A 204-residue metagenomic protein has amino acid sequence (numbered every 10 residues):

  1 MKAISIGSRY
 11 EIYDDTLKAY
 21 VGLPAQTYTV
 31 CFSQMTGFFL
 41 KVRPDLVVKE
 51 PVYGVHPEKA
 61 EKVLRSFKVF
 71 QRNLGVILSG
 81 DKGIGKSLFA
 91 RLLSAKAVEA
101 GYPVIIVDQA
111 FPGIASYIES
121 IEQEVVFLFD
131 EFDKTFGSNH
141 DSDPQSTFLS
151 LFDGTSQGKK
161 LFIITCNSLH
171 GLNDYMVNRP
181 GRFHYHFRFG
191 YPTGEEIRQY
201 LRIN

Functional and structural regions predicted by a protein language model:
M1-S66: A short, basic N-terminal segment
F70-A90: Walker A/P-loop nucleotide-binding motif
S94-I106: Post-Walker A helix-loop "phosphate-sensing" segment adjacent to the P-loop in P-loop NTPases
I105-P112, F132: A short hydrophobic beta-strand->loop->alpha-helix junction that borders the nucleotide-binding pocket of P-loop NTPases
I114-L161: Conserved nucleotide-sensing/catalytic segment adjacent to the nucleotide-binding pocket in NTP-handling enzymes
E131, F162-L169, P192: A short beta-strand-to-loop transition that corresponds to the Sensor-1 phosphate-sensing loop of AAA+ P-loop ATPases
D174-P192: A short helix-turn-beta junction within AAA+ P-loop NTPase domains corresponding to the substrate/partner-engaging
R198-N204: Conserved AAA+ ATPase "sensor/coupling" helix adjacent to the nucleotide-binding pocket
